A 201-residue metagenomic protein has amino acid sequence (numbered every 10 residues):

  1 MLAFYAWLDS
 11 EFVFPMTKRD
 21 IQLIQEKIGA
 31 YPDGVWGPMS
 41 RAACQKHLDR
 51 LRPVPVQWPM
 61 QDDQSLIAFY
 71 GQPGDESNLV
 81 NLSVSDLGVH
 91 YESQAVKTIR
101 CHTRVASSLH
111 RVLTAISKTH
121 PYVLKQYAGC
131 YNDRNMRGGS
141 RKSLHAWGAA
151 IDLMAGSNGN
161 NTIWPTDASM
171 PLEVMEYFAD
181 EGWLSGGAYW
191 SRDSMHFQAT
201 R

Functional and structural regions predicted by a protein language model:
F4, T17-I24, W36, S40-C44 (+6 more regions): Stable alpha-helical elements in mature extracytoplasmic
Y5-M60, G186-D193: Short acidic, glycine/serine/threonine-rich helix-capping segments at coil-helix boundaries
S10-V13, A30-P32, S93-T103, R137-S140 (+1 more regions): Second-shell loop/turn segments in exported
Q25-P32, L48-R52, L113-I116, H120 (+3 more regions): Sec/Tat-exported extracytoplasmic proteins
P55-V123: Active-site acidic/histidine clusters and adjacent loop/turn architecture that either coordinate catalytic ions
H110-A149, G159-N160, L184: Active-site-adjacent loop/helix surface patches within enzyme catalytic domains that shape the substrate-binding cleft
G138-R201: Catalytic cores and adjacent binding grooves of peptidoglycan-active enzymes
